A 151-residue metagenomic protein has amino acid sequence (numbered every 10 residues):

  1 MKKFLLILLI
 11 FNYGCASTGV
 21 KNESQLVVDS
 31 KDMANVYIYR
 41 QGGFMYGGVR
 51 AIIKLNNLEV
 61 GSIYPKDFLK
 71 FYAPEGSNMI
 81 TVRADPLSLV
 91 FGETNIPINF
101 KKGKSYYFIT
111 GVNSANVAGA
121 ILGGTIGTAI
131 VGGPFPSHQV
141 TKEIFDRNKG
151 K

Functional and structural regions predicted by a protein language model:
F4-Y13: Sec-dependent N-terminal signal peptides
C15-K151: Short loop/turn and low-complexity linker motifs enriched in small/turn-promoting residues
